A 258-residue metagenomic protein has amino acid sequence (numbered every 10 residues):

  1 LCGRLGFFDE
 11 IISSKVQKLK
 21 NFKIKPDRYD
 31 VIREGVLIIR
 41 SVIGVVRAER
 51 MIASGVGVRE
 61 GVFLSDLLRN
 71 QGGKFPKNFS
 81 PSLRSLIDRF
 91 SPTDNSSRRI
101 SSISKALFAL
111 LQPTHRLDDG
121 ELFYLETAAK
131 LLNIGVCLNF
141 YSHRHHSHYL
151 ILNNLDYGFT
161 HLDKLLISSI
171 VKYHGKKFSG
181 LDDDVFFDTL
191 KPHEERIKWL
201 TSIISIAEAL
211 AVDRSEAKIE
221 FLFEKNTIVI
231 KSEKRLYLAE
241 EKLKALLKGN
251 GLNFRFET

Functional and structural regions predicted by a protein language model:
L1-D213, I219-F221, I228, L238: Helical "lid/coupling" subdomains associated with nucleotide-phosphate turnover
E49, G251-T258: A short amphipathic beta-strand at an alpha->beta junction
E224-N226, K248: Short flexible coil/turn linkers enriched for glycine and charged/polar residues that connect secondary-structure
N226-E233: Short, aliphatic-rich beta-strand segments
L236-F254: Short, non-transmembrane amphipathic alpha-helical segments
